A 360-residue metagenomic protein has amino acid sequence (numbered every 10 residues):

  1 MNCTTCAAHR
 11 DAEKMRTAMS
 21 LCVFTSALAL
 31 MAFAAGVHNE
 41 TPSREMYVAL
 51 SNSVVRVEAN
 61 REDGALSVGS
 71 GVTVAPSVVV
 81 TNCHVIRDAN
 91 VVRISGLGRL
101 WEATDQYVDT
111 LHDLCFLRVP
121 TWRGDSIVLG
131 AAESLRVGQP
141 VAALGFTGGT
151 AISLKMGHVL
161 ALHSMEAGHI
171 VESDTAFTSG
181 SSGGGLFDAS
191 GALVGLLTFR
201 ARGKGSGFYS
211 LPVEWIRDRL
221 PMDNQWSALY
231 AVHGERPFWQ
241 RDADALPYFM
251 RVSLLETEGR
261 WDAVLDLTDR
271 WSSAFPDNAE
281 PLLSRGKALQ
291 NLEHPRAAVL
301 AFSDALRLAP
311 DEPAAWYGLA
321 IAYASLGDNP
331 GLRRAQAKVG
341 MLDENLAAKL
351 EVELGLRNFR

Functional and structural regions predicted by a protein language model:
F33-V72, V79, V91, L229 (+4 more regions): N-terminal activation segment of mature serine protease catalytic domains
H38-Y47, D125-S126, T147, L193-G259: C-terminal cap/linker of serine protease catalytic domains
A49-R61, C115, V119-V128, A151-P221: Active-site region of chymotrypsin-like
G64-V68, A75-L144, G149-S153, A167-I170 (+4 more regions): Conserved active-site neighborhood of the chymotrypsin/trypsin-like protease fold
A274, L308, M341-L342: Structural marker of alpha-solenoid helical repeat scaffolds
S284, G318, V352-E353: Canonical tetratricopeptide repeat
